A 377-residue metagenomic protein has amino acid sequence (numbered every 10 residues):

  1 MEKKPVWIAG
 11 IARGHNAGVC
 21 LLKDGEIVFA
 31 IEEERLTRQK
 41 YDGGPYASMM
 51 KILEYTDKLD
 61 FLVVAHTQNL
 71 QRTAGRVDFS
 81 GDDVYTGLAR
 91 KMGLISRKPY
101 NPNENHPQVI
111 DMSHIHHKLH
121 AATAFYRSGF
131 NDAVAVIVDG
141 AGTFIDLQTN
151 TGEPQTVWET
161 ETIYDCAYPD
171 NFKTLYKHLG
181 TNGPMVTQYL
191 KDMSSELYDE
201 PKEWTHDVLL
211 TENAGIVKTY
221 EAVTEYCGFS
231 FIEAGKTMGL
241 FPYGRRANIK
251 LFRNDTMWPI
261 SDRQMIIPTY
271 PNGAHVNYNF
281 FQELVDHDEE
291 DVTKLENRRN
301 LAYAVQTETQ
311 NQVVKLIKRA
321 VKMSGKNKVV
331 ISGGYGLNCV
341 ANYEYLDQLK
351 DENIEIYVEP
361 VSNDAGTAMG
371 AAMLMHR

Functional and structural regions predicted by a protein language model:
M1-R377: Short acidic/glycine-rich loops and adjacent helix/strand connectors that line catalytic pockets where negatively
